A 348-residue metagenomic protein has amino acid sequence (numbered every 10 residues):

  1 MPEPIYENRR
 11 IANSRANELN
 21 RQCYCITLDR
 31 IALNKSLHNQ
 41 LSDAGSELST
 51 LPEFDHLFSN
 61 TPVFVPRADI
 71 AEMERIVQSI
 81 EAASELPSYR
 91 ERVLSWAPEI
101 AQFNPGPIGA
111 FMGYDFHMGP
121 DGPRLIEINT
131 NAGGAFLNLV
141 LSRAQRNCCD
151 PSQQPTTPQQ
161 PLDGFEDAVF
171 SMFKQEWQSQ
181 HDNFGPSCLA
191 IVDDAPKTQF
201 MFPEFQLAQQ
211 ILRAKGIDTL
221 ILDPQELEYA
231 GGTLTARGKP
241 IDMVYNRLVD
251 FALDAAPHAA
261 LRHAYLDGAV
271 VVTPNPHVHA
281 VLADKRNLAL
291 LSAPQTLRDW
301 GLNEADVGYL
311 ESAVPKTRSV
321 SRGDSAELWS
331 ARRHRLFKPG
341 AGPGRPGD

Functional and structural regions predicted by a protein language model:
M1-D348: Preference for protein termini
